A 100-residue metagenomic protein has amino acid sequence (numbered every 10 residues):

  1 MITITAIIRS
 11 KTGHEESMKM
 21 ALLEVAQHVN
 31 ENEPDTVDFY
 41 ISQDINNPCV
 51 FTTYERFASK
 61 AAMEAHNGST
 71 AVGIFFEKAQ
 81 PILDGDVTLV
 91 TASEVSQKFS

Functional and structural regions predicted by a protein language model:
M1-I2, E16, S96-S100: Compositionally biased, disordered extreme N-termini, encompassing classical targeting presequences
I2-R9, D38-N67, T88: Short, well-ordered beta-strand segments in beta-rich or mixed alpha/beta enzyme and ligand-binding folds
R9-T12, S96: Short histidine/acidic/glycine/proline-rich micro-motifs that form metal- and phosphate-coordinating active-site loops
H14-D38: Short amphipathic alpha-helical segments
H28-N32, T36, R56-V90: An amphipathic, aromatic/His-enriched active-site/gating alpha helix that lines ligand/cofactor pockets
Y40-C49, F75-S100: Glycine-rich beta-strand-turn "strand-cap" elements at beta-sheet edges
